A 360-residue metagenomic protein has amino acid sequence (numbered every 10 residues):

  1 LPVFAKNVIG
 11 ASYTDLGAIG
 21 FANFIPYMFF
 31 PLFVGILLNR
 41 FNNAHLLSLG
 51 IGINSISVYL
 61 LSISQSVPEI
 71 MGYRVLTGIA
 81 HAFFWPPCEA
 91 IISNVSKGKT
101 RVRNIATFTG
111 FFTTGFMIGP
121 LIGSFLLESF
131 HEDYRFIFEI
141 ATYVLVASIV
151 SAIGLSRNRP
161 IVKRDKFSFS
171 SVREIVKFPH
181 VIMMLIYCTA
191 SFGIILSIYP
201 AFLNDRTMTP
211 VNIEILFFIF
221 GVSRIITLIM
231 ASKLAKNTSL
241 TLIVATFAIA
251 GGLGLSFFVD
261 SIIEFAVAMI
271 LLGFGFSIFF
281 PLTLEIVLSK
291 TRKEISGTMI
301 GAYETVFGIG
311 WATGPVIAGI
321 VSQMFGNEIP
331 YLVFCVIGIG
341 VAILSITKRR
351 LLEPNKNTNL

Functional and structural regions predicted by a protein language model:
L1-F24, F178-M184, T189-R206, I213: Helix-loop boundary and gating motifs at the non-cytosolic
I25-F29, E214-L234: Transmembrane alpha-helices of Major Facilitator/SLC transporters
F30-N42, T227-T238, S322: Helix-to-loop junctions at the C-terminal end of transmembrane segments in multipass secondary transporters
H45-Y59, L240-G254: Structural signature of the two symmetry-related core transmembrane helices
P68-L76, I263-L271: Paired small-residue
V75-F112: Cytoplasmic helix-loop-helix junction between adjacent transmembrane helices in 12-TM secondary transporters
F136-A152, Y331-I346: Symmetry-related core transmembrane helices of the 12-TM Major Facilitator Superfamily/SLC fold
S156-M183: Juxtamembrane intracellular "pre-TM" segments in multi-pass secondary transporters
